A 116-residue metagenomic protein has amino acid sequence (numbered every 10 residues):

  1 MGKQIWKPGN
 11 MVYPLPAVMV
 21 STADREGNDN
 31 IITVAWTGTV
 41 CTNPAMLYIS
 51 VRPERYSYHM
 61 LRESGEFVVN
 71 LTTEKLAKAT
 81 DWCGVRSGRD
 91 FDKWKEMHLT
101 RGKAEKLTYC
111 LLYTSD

Functional and structural regions predicted by a protein language model:
M1-A77: N-terminal structural module
D81-W94: Helix-adjacent hinge/juxtasegments
K95-A104: Short, structured beta-strand/loop micro-motifs enriched in basic residues and often containing a Trp
T108-Y109: Conserved, non-catalytic sequence blocks in retroelement Pol enzymes and Pol-derived host proteins
Y113-D116: Conserved small/polar residues in nucleotide/adenosyl-binding loops
